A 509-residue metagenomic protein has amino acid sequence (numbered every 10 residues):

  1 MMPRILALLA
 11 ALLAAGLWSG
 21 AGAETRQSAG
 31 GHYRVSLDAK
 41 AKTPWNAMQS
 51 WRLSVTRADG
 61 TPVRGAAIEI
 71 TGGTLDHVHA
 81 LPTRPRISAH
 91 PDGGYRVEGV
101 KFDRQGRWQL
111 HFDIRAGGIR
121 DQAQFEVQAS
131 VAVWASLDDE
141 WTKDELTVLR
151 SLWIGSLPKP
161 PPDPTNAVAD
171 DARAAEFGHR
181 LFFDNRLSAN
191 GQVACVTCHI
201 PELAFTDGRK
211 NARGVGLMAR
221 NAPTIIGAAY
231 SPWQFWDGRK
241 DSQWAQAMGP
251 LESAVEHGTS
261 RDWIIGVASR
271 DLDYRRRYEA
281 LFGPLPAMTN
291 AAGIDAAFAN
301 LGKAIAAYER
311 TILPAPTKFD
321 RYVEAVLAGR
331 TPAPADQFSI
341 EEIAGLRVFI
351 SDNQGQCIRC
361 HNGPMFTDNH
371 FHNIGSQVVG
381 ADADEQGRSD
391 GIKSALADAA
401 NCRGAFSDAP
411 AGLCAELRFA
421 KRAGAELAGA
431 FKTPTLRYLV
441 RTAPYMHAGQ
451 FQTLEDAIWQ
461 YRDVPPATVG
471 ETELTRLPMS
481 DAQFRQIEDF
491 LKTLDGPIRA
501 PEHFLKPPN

Functional and structural regions predicted by a protein language model:
M1-I5: Positively charged n-region of N-terminal signal peptides that target proteins for export
A7-G16: Bacterial N-terminal signal peptides
G16-T25: Bacterial Sec-dependent signal peptides at the C-terminal "C-region" and cleavage site
E24-V133: Contiguous segments within soluble domain cores/interaction surfaces
V133-L152, V215-L281, P286-R310, G404 (+2 more regions): Periplasmic c-type cytochrome electron-transfer domains
S136-G249, K318-F451, D456-W459, P466-A467 (+1 more regions): Short glycine/threonine-rich turn/loop motifs
R261-M288, A292-P316, P410-R422, G429-P434 (+2 more regions): C-terminal capping alpha-helices of c-type cytochrome domains
